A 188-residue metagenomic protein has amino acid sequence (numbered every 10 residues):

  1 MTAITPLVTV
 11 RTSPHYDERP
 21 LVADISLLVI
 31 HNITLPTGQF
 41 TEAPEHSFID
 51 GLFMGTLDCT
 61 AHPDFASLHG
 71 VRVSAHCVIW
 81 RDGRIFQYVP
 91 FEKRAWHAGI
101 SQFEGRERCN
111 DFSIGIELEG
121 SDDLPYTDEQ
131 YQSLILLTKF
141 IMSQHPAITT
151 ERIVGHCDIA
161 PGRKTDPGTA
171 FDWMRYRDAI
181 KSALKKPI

Functional and structural regions predicted by a protein language model:
M1-E107: N-terminal catalytic cores of peptidoglycan-degrading enzymes
M1-L7, L21-V22, E107, F112 (+1 more regions): Basic/polar, cationic surfaces and motifs that engage anionic cell-wall and phosphate/carboxylate ligands
